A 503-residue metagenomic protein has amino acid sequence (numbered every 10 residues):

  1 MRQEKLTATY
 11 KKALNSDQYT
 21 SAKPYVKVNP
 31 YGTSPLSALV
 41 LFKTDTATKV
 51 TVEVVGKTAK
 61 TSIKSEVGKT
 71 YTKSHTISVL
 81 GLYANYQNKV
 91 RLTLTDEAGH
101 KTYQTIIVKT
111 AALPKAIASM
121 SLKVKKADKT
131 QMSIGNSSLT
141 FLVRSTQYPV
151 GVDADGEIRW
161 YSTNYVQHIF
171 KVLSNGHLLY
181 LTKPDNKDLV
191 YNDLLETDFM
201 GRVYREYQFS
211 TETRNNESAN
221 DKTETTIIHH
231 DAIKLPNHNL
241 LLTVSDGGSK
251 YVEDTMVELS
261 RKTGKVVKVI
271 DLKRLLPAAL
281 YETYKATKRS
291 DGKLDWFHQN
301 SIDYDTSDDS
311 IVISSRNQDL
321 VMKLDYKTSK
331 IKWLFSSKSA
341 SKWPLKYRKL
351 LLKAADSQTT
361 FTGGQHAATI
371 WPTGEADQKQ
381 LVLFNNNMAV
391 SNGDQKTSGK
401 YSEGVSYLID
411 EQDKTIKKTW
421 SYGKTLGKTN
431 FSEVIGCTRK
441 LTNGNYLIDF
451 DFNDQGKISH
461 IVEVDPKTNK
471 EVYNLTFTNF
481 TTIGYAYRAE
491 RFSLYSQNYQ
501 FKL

Functional and structural regions predicted by a protein language model:
R2-K49, V54, S74-T76, L80-Q87 (+1 more regions): Histidine-/acidic-rich catalytic cores in large beta-rich domains
V55-A59: A generic "folded-domain core" signal
K60-T70: Solvent-exposed serine/threonine-rich low-complexity stretches and specific carbohydrate-binding patches
